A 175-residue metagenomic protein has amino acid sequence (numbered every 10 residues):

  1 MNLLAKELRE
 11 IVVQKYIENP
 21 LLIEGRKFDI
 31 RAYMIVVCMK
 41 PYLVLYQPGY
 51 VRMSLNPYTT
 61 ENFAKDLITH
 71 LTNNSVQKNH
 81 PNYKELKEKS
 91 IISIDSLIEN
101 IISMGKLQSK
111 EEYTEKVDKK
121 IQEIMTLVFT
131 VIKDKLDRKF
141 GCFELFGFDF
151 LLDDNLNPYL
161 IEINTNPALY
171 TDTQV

Functional and structural regions predicted by a protein language model:
M1-L145, D153-P158, N164, T173-V175: Catalytic core of tubulin tyrosine ligase-like
A168-Y170: Short Cys/His-based metal-binding microdomains
